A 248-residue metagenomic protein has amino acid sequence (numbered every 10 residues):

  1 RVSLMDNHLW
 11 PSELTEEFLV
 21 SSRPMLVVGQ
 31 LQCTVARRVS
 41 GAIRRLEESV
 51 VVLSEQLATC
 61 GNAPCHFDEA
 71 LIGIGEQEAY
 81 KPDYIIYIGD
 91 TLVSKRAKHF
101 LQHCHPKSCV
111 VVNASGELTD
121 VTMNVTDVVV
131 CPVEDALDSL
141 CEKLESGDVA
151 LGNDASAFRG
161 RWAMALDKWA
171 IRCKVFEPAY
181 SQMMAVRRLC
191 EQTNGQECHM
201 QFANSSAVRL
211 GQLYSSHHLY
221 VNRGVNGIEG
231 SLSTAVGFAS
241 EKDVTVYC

Functional and structural regions predicted by a protein language model:
R1-A63, G160-G227: Cofactor-pocket helix-loop regions in the catalytic cores of large enzyme subunits
L9-L14, G73, R96, A136 (+2 more regions): Well-ordered alpha-helical segments embedded in enzymatic catalytic cores
P24, D83-Y84, T126, C198: Conserved acidic residues
L26, I86-I88, V111, V130 (+2 more regions): Redox-cofactor binding/interface segments in oxidoreductases and associated redox assembly factors
V28-C109, L213-D243: Glycine-rich, anion-gripping cofactor-binding loops and their flanking helix/strand elements in enzyme active sites
S54, V112-A114, Y247-C248: Active-site flanking residues adjacent to catalytic metal/cofactor-binding acidic residues
F67-A79, C131-S139, V149-N153, K242-Y247: A polyampholytic, Gly/Pro-enriched intrinsically disordered region
L101-S206: Phosphate/pyrophosphate-binding active-site segments
